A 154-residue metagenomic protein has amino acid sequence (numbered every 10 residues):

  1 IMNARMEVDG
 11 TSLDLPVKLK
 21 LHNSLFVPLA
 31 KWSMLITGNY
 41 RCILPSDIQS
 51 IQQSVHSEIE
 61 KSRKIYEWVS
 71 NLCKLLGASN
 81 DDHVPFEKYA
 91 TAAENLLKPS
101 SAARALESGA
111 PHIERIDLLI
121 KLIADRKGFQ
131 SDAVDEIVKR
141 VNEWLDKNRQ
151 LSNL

Functional and structural regions predicted by a protein language model:
M2-N39, S46-L154: NAD(P)-dependent Rossmann-like dehydrogenase/reductase catalytic/cofactor-binding core
